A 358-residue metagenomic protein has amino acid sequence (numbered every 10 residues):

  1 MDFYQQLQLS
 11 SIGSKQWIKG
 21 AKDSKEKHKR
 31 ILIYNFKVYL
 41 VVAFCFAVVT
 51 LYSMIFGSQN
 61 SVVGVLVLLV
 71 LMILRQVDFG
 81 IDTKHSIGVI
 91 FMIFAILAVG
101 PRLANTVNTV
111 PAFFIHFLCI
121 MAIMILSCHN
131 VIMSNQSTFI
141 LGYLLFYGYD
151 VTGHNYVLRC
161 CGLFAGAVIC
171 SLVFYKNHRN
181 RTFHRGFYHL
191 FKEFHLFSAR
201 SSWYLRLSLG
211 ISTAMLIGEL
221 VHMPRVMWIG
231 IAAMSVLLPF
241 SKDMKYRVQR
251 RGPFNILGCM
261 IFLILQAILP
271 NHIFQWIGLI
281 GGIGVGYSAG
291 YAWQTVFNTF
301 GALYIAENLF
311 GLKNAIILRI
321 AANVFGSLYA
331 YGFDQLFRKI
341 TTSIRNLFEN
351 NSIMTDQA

Functional and structural regions predicted by a protein language model:
M1-I90: N-terminal signal-anchor module of multipass membrane proteins
M1-N35, H178-S201, T342-A358: Intrinsically disordered, low-complexity non-transmembrane regions of multi-pass membrane transporters
V42-F46, Q59-V77, F113-T152, A167 (+2 more regions): Pore- and pathway-forming membrane helices of multi-pass small-molecule/ion transporters and channels
T50-L66, G100-F117, G162-A165, I217 (+2 more regions): Structural signature of hydrophobic alpha-helical transmembrane segments
T83-I93, V131-G142, Q249-G258, G301: Cytoplasmic-side transmembrane-helix entry/capping segments in multi-pass membrane proteins
P101-L196: Membrane-interface helix-loop-helix junctions at boundaries between adjacent transmembrane segments
F191-I217: Membrane-water interface at loop-to-transmembrane-helix junctions
S212-L265, L269: Transmembrane helical segments that form the transport core of multi-pass membrane transport proteins
